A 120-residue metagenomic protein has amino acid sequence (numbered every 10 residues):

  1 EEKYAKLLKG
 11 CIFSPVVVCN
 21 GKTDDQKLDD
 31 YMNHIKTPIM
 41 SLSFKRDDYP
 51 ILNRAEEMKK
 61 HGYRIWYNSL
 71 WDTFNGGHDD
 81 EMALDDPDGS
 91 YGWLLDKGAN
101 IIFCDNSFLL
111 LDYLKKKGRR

Functional and structural regions predicted by a protein language model:
E1-P15: Hydrophobic, aromatic-enriched interface-forming segments
P15-R120: C-terminal active-site rim and adjoining tail of enzyme catalytic domains
